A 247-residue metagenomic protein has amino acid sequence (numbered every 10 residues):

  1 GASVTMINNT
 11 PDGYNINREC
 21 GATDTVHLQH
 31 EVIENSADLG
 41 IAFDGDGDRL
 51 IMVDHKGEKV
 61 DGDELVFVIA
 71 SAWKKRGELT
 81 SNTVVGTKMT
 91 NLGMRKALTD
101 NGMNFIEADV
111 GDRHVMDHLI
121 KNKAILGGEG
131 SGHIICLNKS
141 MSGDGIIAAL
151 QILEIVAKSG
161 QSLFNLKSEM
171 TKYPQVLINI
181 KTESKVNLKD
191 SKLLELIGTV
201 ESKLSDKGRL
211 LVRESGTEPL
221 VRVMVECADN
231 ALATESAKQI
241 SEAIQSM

Functional and structural regions predicted by a protein language model:
G1-S159, K172: Phosphate-binding chemistry for phosphorylated carbohydrates and sugar-nucleotides
T99-M247: Mobile late-domain/C-terminal helix-loop "cap" segments that border catalytic sites or the cytosolic face
